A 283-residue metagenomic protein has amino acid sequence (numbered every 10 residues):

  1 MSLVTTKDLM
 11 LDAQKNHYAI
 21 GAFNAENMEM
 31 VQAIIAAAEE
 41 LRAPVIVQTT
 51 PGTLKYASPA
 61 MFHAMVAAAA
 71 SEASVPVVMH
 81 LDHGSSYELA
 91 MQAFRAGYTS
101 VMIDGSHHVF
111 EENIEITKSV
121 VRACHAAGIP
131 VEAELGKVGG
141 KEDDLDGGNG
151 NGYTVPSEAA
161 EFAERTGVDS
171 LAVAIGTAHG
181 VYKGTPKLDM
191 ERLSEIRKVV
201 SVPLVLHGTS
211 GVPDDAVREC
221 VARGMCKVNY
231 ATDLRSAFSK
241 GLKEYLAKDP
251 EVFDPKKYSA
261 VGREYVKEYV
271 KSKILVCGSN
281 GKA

Functional and structural regions predicted by a protein language model:
V4-D12, N16, N27-T53, A60-P76 (+6 more regions): Alpha/beta enzyme core
A19-G21, V77-V78: Short active-site oxyanion
K187, R192, V199-V202, P255-R263: Active-site-adjacent C-terminal substructures of enzyme catalytic domains
L206-G208: Thr-Gly-centered strand-to-loop micro-motif
E244-A283: Extended, intrinsically disordered, low-complexity segments
